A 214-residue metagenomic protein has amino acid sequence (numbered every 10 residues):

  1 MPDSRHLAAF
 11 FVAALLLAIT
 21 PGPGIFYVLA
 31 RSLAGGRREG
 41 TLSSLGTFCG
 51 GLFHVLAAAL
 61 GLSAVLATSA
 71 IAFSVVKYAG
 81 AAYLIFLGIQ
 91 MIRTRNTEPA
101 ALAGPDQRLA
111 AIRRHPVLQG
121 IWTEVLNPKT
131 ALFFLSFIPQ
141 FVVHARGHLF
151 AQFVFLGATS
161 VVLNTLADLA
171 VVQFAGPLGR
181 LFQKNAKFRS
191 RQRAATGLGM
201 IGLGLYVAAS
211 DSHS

Functional and structural regions predicted by a protein language model:
P2-S74, S136-L156, S160-V161, V172-G179: Juxtamembrane transmembrane-helix termini in multi-pass membrane transport proteins
R5-H6, Y206-S214: Juxtamembrane boundary at the C-terminal end of a transmembrane helix
L15, I19, L52-F53, A79 (+5 more regions): Hydrophobic/aromatic residues within the transmembrane alpha-helices of Major Facilitator Superfamily
R38-P116, F174, L205: Membrane helix-loop-helix hairpins that form the core translocation module of multi-pass transporters
L56, V76-Y83, K129, F133 (+2 more regions): Residue-level signal for the membrane-embedded core of alpha-helical transmembrane segments, especially mid-helix
S74, L87-T130, P177-L198, S210-S214: Alpha-helical multi-pass membrane helix bundles of inner-membrane/thylakoid proteins, especially permease cores
L87-M91, V161-L169: Transmembrane alpha-helical segments that form the membrane-embedded catalytic/substrate-channel core of multi-pass
